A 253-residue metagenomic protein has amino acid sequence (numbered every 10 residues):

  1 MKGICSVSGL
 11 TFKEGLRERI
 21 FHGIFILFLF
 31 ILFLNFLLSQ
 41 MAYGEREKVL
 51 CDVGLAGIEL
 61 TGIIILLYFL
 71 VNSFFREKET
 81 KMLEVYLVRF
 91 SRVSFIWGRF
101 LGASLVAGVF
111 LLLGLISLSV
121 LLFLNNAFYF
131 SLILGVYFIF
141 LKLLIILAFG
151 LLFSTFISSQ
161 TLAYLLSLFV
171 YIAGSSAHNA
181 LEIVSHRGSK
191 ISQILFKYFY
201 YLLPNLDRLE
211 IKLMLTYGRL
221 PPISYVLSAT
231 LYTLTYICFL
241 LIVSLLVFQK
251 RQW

Functional and structural regions predicted by a protein language model:
M1-H22: Aromatic- and glycine-rich beta-strand/loop motifs that create alpha-glucan
L16-L32, A103, Q193-F199: Alpha-helical transmembrane segments of integral membrane proteins, especially early/N-terminal helices
F28-R76, I96-A163, S175, E182 (+1 more regions): Secretory targeting signals
L34, A42-G44, V53, Y164 (+1 more regions): Terminal transmembrane helical anchor/hairpin motif
V85-R92: Short helix-to-coil transition segments within interhelical loops that connect adjacent transmembrane helices
Q249-W253: Short cytosolic juxtamembrane segments of multi-pass membrane proteins
